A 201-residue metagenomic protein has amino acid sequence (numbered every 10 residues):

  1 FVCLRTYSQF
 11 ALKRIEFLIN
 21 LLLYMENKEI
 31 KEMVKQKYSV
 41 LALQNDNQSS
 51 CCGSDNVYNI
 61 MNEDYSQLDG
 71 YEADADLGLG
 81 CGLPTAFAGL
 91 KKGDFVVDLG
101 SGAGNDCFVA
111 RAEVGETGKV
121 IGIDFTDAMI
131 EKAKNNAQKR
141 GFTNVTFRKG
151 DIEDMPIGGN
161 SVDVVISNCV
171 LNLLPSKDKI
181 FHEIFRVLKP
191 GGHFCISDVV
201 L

Functional and structural regions predicted by a protein language model:
D55-F95, N105, V109-E113: Conserved alpha-helix/loop element of class I SAM-dependent methyltransferases that forms part of the SAM/SAH-binding
K92, E153-V164: A short acidic, Gly/Pro-enriched loop at the edge of an enzyme's catalytic core that lines a small-molecule cofactor
V96, V165-I166: Hydrophobic beta-strand segment of the Class I
K119-D124: Conserved SAM-binding motif I beta-strand of class I
T126-A128: Conserved SAM/SAH-binding beta-strand->alpha-helix loop
A133: Conserved SAM-binding loop
R140-E153: Conserved SAM-binding strand-loop segment of SAM-dependent methyltransferases
D178-H193: A short glycine-rich, Lys/Arg-flanked "PGG" loop and its adjoining helix->strand segment in the class I
